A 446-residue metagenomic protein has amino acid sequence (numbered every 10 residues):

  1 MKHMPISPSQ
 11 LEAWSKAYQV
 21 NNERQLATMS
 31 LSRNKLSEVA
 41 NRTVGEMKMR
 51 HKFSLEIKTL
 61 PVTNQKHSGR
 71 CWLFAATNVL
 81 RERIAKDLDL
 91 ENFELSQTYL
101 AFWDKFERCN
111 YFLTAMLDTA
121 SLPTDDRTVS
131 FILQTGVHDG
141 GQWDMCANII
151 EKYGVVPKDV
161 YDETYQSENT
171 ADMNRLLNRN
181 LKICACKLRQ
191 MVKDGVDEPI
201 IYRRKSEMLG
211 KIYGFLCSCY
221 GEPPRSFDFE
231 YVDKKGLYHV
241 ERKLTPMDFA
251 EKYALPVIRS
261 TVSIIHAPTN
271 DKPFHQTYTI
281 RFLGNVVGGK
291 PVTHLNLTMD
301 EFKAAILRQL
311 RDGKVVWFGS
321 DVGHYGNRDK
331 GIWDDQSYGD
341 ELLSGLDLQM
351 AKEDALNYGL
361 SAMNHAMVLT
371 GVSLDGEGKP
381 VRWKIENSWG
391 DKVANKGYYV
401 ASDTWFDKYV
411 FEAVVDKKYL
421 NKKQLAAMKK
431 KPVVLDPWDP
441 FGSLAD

Functional and structural regions predicted by a protein language model:
K2-L60: N-terminal regions that are enriched for targeting/export leaders and immediately downstream pro/stem segments
K48-V316, V393-K396, D403, F411: Active-site nucleophile-adjacent alpha helix/oxyanion-hole segment immediately C-terminal to the catalytic cysteine
E56-L60, A351-D354, E386: Short helix/strand-bridging catalytic loops that position acidic/His residues to coordinate divalent metals and engage
C71, I150, N357-G390: Catalytic nucleophile-His microenvironment captured as a short glycine-rich beta-strand/loop that brackets
F74, F318-D321, T370: Short His-Asn-centered micro-motif
G289-N364: Long, positively charged binding patches that form subdomain-scale interaction surfaces for polyanionic ligands
V322-N327, G331-L348, S373-G376, W383-V393 (+1 more regions): Active/binding-pocket-proximal capping segment
D375-D446: Conserved catalytic-core surface of thiol
